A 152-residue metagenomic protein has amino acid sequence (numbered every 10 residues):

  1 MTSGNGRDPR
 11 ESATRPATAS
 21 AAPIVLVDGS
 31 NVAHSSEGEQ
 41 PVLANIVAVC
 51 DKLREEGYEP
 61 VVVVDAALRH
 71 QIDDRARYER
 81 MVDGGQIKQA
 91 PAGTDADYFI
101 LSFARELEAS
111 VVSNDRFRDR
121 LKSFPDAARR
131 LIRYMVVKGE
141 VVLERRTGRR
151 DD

Functional and structural regions predicted by a protein language model:
M1-A21: Acidic, polar low-complexity linker/tail segments
R7-R10, V27, V64: Intrinsic disorder/low-complexity signal
A22-V25, V32-G38, V47-D152: Nuclease catalytic cores that cleave nucleic-acid phosphodiester bonds, predominantly acidic two-metal-ion
